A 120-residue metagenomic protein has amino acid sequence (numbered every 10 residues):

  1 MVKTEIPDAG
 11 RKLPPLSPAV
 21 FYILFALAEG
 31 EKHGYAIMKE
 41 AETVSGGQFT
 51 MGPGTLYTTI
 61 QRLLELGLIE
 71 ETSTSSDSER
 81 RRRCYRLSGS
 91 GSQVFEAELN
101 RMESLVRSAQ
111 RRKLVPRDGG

Functional and structural regions predicted by a protein language model:
M1-P18, E98: Intrinsically disordered, low-complexity serine/threonine- and proline-rich regulatory segments
R11-T55: N-terminal helix-turn-helix DNA-binding core of bacterial DNA-binding proteins
L56-L63: Basic amphipathic alpha-helical segments that dock to polyanions
L64-R81, R86: Beta-hairpin "wing" of winged helix-turn-helix
L87-G91: Accessory beta->alpha helical hairpin/"wing" motif in late/C-terminal subdomains of nucleic-acid enzymes
Q93-G120: Amphipathic alpha-helical dimerization/coiled-coil segments that flank or bridge DNA-binding/regulatory modules
